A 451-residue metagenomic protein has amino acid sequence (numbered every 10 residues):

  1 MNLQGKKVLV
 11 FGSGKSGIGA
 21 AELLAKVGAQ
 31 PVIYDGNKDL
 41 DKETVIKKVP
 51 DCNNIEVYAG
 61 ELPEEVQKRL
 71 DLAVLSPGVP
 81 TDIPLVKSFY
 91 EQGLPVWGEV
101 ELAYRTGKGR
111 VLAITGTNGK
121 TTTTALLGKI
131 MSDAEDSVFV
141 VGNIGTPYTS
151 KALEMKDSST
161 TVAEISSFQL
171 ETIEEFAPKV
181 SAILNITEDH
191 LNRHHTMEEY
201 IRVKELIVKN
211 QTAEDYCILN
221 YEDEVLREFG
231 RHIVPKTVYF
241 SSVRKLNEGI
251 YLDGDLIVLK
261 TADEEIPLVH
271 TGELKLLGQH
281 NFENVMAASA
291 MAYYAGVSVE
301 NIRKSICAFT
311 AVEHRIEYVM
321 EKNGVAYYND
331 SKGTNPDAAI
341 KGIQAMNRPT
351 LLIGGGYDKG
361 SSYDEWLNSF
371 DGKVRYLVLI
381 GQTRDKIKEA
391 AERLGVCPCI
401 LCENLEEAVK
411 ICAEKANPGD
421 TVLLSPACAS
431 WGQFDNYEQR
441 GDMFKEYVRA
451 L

Functional and structural regions predicted by a protein language model:
M1-K6, F11-A113, E300, C307 (+3 more regions): Short, basic phosphate-binding NTP loop
N2-K7, G17-V27, S137, T271-V374: Nucleotide phosphate-binding/pyrophosphate-handling subdomain across enzymes that bind or process nucleotide phosphates
K7, L23-K26, K47, E64-K68 (+6 more regions): Phosphate-binding loop of NTP-binding sites
G14, N37, I144, E222-D223 (+2 more regions): Residues in the short beta-alpha loop(s) of Rossmann-like NAD(P)-binding domains
L24, A73, I114, N143 (+11 more regions): Residue-level signal for inorganic ion chemistry
Q30-N37, C217-Y221, I353-G354, K373-Q382: Short internal beta-strands
P31-D35, V140, V162, Y239 (+1 more regions): Short beta-strand "acidic-cap" motif of Rossmann-like dinucleotide-binding folds
I46-V49, D364-D420: C-terminal helical cap/extension that packs against the catalytic core of soluble nucleotide-cofactor enzymes
